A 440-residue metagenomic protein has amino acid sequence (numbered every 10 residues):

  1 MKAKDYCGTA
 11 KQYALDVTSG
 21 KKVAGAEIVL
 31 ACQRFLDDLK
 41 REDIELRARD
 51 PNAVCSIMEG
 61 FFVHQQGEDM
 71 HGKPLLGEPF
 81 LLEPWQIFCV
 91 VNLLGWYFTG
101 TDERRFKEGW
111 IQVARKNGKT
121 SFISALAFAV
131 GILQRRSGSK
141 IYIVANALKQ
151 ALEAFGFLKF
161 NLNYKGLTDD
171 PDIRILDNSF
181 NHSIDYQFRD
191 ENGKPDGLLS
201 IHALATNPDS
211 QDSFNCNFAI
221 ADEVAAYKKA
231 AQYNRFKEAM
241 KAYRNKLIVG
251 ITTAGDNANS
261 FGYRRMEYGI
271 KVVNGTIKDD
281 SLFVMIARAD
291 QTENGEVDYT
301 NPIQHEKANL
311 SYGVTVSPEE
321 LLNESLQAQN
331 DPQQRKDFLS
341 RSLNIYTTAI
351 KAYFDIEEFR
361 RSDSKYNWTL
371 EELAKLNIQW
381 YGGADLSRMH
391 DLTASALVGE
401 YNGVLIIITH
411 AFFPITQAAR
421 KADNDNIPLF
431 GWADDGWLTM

Functional and structural regions predicted by a protein language model:
M1-A384: Phosphate/NTP-binding elements of NTP-utilizing enzymes
S124-I132, H390-L405: Acidic, metal-ligating active-site segments
K159, Q187-R189, K194, G399-M440: Nucleic-acid-processing active sites and adjacent nucleic-acid-binding tracks, predominantly divalent metal-dependent
